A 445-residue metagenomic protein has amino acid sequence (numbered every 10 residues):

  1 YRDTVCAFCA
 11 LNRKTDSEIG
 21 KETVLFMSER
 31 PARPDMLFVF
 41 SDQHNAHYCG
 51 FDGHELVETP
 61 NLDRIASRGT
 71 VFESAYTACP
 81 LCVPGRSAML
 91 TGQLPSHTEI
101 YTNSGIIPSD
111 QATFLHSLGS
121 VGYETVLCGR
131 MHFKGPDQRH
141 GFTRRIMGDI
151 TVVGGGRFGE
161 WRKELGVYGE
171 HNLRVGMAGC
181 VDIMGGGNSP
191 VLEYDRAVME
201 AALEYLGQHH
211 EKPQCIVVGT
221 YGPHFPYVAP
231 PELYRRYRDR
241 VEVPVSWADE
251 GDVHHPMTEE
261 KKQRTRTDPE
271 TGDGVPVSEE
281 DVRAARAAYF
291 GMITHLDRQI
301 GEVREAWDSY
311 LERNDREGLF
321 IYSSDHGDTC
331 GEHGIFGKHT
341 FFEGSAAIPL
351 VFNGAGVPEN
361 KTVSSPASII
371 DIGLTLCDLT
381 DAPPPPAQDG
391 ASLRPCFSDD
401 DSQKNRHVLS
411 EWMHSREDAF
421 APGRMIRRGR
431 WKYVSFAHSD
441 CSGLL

Functional and structural regions predicted by a protein language model:
Y1-D3, N12, D16: Intrinsic-disorder-associated, low-complexity terminal segments enriched in Asp/Asn/His/Tyr and depleted of Lys/Arg
V5-C9, G20-G443: Formylglycine-dependent sulfatase
